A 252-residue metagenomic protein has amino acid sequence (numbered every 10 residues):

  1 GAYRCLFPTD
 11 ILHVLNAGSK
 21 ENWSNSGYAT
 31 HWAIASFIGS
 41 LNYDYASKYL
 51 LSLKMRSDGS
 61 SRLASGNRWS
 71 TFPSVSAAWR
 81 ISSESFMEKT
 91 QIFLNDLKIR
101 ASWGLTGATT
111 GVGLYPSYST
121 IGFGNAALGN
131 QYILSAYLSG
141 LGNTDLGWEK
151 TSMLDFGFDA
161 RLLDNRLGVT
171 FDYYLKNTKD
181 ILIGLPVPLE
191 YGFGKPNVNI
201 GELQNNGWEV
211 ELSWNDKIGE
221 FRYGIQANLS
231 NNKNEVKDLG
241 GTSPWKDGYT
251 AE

Functional and structural regions predicted by a protein language model:
G1-E252: Extracellular/periplasmic, surface-exposed regions of secreted and cell-surface proteins
